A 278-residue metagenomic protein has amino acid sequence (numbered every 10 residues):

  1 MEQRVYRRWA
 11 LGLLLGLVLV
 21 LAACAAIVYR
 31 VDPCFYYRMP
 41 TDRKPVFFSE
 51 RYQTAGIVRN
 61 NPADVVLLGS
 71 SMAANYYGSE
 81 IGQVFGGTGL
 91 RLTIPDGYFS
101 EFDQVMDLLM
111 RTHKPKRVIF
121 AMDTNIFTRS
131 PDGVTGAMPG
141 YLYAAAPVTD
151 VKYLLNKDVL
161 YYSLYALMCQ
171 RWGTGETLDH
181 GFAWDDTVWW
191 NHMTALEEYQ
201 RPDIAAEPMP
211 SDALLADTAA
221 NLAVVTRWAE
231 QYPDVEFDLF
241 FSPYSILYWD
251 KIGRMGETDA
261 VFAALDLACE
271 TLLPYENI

Functional and structural regions predicted by a protein language model:
L11-R30: Hydrophobic membrane-insertion alpha-helices, especially the h-region of bacterial N-terminal signal peptides
Y29-Y52: Alpha-helical transmembrane signal-anchor/signal-peptide segments
V46-M72: Short extracytoplasmic
P62-D64, G87-T88, K114-R117, Y232-F237 (+1 more regions): Loop/turn elements at helix/coil->beta-strand transitions in domains of secreted/extracellular proteins
L67-L68, M72-Y153: Membrane-embedded segments
M122, P131, T135-V235: Secreted/periplasmic serine-hydrolase-like ester/acetyl group-modifying domain
A229-M255: Active-site segments of SGNH/GDSL-like serine hydrolases that catalyze O-acetyl group transfer/hydrolysis on lipids
Y248-I278: Substrate-gating cap/lid alpha-helix
